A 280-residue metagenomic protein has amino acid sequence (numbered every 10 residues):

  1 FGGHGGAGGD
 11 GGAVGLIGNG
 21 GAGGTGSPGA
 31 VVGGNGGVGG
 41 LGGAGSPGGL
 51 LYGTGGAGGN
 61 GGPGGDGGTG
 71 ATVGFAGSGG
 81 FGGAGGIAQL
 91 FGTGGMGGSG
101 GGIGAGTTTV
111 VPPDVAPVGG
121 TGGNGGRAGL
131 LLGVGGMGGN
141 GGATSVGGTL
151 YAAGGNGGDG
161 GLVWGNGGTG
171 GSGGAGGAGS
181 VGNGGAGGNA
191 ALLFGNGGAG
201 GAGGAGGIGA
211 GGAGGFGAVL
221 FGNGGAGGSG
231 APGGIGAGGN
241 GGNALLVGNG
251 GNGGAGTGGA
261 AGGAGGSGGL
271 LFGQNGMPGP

Functional and structural regions predicted by a protein language model:
F1-P280: Long, compositionally biased tandem-repeat segments
